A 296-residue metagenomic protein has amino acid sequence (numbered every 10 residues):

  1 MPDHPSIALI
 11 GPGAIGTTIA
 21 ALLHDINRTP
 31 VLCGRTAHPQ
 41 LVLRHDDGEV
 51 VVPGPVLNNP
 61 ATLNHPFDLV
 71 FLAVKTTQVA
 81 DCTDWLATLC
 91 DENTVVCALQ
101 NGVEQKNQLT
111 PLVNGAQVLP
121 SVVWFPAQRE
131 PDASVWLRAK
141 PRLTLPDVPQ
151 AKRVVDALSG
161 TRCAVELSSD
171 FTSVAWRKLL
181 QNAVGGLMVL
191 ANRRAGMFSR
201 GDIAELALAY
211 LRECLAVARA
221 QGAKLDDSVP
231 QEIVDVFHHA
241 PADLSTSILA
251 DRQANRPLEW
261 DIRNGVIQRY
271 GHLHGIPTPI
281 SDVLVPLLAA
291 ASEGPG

Functional and structural regions predicted by a protein language model:
M1-P53: NAD(P)+-binding Rossmann beta1-loop-alpha1 motif at the extreme N-terminus of oxidoreductases
P2, L208, R212-G296: NAD(P)-dependent Rossmann-like dehydrogenase/reductase catalytic/cofactor-binding core
P5-S6, D68, P141: Nucleotide donor/acceptor-binding cores
A8, V31, V95-C97, T144 (+1 more regions): A structural signal for isolated positions on well-ordered beta-strands in alpha/beta enzyme cores
I19, C33, A37, E49-D132: Rossmann-like NAD(P)(H) cofactor-binding subdomain of soluble oxidoreductases
H65, L99-K178: Rossmann-fold dinucleotide-binding core
A133-L143, L190-F198, L244-A254: Helix-loop-beta segment of a Rossmann-like dinucleotide-binding subdomain
T172-A216, P241-A242: Active-site-proximal catalytic alpha-helix in oxidoreductases
